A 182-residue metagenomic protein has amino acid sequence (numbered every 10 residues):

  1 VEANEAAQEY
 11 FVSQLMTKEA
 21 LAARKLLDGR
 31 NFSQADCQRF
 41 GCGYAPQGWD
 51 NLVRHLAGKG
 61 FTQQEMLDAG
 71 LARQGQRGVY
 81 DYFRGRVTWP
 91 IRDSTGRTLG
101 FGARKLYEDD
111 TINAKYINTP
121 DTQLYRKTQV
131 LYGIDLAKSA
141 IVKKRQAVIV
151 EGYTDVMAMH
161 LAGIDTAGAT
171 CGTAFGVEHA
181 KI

Functional and structural regions predicted by a protein language model:
V1-E9, A20, K25, P46-I182: Phosphate-handling DNA/RNA-contact segment within nucleic-acid enzymes
C37-Y44: Terminal amphipathic helices with adjacent charged low-complexity linkers/tails
